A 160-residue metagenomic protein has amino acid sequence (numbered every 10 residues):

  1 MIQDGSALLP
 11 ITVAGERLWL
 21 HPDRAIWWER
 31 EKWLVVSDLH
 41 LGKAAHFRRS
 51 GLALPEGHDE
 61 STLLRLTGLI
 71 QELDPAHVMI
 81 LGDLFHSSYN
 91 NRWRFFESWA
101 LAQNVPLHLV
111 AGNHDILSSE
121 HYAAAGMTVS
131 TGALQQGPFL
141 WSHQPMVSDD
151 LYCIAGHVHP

Functional and structural regions predicted by a protein language model:
M1-K32: Zn-dependent metallo-beta-lactamase
A14-A25, S61-T62, L134-V147: Short, motif-level signal for alpha-helix interfacial/capping segments enriched in acidic residues and aromatics/proline
P22, R30, S37, H143 (+1 more regions): Pocket-edge structural micro-motifs
W27-E29, Q71-D74, V147-D150: Flexible, charged surface loops at secondary-structure boundaries
K32-V36, K43-G137: Core catalytic region of metal-dependent phosphoesterases/phosphodiesterases, especially metallo-beta-lactamase-like
H40, D83, N113-H114, H143 (+1 more regions): Histidine-centered divalent metal-coordination motifs
L41-K43, S148-D149: Short, surface-exposed beta-strand-loop junctions and turns on beta-sheet-rich folds
A125-P160: Conserved beta-sheet core of the metallophosphoesterase superfamily
